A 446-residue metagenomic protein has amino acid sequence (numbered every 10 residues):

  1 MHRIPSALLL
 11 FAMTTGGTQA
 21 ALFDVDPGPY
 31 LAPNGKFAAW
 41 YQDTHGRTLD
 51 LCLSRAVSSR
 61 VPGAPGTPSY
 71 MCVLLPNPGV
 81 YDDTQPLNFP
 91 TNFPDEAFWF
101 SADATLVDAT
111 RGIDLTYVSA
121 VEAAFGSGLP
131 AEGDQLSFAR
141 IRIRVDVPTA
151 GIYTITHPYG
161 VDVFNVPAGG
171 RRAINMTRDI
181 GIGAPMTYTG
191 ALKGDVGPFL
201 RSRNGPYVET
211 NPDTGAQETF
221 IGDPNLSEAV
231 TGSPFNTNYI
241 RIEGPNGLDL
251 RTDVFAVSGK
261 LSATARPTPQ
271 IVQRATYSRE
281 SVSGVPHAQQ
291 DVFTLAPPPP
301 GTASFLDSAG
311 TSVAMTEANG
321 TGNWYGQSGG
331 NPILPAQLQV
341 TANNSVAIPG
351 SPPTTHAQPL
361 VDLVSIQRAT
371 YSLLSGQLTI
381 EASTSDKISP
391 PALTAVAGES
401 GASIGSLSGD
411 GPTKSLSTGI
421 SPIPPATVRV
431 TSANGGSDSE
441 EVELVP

Functional and structural regions predicted by a protein language model:
M1-Q19: Gram-negative bacterial Sec-dependent N-terminal signal peptides
T18-V57, Q270-S281: Boundary/junction segments of secreted and surface-exposed precursor proteins
G79-Y81, Q135-A139, G170-P224, G310-G330 (+1 more regions): Aromatic sugar-binding surface patches on proteins that engage polysaccharides or sugar-phosphate polymers
V107-P130, K260-S283, T355-Y371: Short, compositionally biased P/S/T/A/G/V-rich stretches that sit at domain boundaries
S137-I143, P286-D291, G376-I380: Structural beta-strand segments of beta-rich domains
I155, Y188-R251, N331-G350, P422-V442: Short, aromatic- and glycine-rich surface loops/edge beta-strands on solvent-exposed regions
F164, T219-P224, N246-Q273, Q327 (+2 more regions): Edge beta-strands of extracellular beta-sandwich domains
R172-I174, I180-G183, H287, P298-G350 (+1 more regions): Ser/Thr-rich low-complexity repeats and stalk/linker segments
